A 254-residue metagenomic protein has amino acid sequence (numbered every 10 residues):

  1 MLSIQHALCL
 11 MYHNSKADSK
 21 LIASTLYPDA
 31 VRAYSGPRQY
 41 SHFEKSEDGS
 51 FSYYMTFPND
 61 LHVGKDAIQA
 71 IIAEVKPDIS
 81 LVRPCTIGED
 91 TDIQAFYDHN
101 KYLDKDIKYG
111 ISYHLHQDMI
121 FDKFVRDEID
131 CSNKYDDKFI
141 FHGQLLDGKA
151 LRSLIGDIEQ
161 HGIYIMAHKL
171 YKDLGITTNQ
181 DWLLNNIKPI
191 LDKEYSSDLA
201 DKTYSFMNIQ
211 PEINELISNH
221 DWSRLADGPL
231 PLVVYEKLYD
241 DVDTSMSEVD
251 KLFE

Functional and structural regions predicted by a protein language model:
M1-E254: N-terminal leader/auxiliary helical segments
